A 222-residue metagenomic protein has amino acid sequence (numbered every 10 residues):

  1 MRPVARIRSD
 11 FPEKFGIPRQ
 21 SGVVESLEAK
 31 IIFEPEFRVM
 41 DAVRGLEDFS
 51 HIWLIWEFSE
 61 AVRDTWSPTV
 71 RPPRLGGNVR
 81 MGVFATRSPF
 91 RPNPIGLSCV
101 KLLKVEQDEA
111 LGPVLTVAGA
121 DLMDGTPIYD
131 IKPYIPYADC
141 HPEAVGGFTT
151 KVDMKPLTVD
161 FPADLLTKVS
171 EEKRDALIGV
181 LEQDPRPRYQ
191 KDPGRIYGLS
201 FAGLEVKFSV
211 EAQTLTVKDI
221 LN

Functional and structural regions predicted by a protein language model:
M1-P94, Q107-T116, A120-N222: Mixed-charge, low-complexity intrinsically disordered regions
R8, V100-L103: Conserved positions in beta-strands of structured domains
